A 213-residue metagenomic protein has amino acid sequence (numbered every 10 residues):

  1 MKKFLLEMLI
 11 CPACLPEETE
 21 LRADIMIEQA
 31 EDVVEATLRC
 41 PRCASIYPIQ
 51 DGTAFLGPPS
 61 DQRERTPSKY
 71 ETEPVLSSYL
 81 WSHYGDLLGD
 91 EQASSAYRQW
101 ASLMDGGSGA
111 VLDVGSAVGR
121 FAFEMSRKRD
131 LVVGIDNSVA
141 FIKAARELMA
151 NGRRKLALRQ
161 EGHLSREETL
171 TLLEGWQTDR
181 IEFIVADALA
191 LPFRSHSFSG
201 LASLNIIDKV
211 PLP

Functional and structural regions predicted by a protein language model:
M1-E71: N-terminal auxiliary segments of SAM/dcSAM-dependent transferases
L87-G109: Conserved alpha-helix/loop element of class I SAM-dependent methyltransferases that forms part of the SAM/SAH-binding
S108-A117, V133: Conserved class I S-adenosyl-L-methionine
V118-K128: Conserved SAM-binding loop of SAM-dependent methyltransferases across substrates and taxa, primarily the Class I
S138: Conserved SAM/SAH-binding beta-strand->alpha-helix loop
A150-A186: S-adenosyl-L-methionine
L189-L201: A short acidic, Gly/Pro-enriched loop at the edge of an enzyme's catalytic core that lines a small-molecule cofactor
V210-P213: A short, conserved alpha-helix within the catalytic core of class I
